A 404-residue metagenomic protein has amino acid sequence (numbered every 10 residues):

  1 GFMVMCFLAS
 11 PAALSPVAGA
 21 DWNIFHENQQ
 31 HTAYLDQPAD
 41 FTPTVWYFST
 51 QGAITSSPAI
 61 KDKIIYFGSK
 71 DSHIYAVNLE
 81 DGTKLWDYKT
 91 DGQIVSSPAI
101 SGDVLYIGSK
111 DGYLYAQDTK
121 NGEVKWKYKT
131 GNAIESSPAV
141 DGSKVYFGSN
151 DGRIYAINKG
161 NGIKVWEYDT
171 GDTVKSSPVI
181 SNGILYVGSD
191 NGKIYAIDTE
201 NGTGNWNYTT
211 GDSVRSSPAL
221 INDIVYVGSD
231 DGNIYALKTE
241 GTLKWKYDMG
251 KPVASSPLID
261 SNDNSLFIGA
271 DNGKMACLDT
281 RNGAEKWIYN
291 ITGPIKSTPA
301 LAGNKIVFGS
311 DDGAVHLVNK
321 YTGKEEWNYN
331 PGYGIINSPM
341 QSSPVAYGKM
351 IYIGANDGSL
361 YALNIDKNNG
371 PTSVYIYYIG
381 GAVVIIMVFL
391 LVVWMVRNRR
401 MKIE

Functional and structural regions predicted by a protein language model:
G1, Y375-Y377, W394-R397: N-terminal Sec-pathway targeting helices
F2-P11: Bacterial N-terminal signal peptides
M3-V4, D263, E325, I385: N-terminal leader/targeting signatures
L14-T55, A59-V374, M401-E404: Extracytoplasmic/lumenal domain signature
S373-V384: Short, hydrophobic alpha-helical membrane anchors of single-pass surface/secreted proteins
V388-E404: C-terminal membrane-anchoring or membrane-association module
